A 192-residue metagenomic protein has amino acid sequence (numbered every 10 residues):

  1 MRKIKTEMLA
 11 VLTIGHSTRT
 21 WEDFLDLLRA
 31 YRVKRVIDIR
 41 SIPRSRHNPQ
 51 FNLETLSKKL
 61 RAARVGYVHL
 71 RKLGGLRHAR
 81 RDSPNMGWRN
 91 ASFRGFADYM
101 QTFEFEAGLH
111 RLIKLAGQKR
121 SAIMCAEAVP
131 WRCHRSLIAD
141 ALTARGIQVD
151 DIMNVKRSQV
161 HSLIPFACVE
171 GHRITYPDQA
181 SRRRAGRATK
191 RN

Functional and structural regions predicted by a protein language model:
R2-N192: Residues lining hydrophobic/aromatic ligand-binding pockets adjacent to catalytic sites
